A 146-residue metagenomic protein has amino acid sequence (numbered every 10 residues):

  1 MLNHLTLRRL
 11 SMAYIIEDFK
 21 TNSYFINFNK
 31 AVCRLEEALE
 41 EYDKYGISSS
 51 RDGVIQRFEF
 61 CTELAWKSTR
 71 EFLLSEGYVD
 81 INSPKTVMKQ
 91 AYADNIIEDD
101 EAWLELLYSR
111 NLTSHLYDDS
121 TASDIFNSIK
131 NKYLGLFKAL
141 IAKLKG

Functional and structural regions predicted by a protein language model:
L2-G146: Solvent-exposed interaction patches of small proteins and small membrane subunits
